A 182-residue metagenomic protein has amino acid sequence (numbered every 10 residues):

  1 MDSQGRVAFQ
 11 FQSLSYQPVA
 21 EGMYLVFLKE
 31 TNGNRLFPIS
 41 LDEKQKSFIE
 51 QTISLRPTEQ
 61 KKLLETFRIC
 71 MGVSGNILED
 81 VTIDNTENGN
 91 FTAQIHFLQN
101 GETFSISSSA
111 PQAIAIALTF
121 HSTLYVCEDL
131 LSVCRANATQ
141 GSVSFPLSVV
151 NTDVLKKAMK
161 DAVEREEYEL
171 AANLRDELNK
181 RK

Functional and structural regions predicted by a protein language model:
D2-T152, K157-V163, D176-K180: Divalent-cation
R165-E167: Short helix-adjacent coil turns
